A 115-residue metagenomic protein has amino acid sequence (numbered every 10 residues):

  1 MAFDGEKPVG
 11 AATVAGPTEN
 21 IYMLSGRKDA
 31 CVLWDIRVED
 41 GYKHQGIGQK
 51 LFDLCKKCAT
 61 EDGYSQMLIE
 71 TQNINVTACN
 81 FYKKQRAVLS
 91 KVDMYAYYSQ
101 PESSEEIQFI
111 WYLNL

Functional and structural regions predicted by a protein language model:
M1-A30, W34-I36, D40, C58 (+1 more regions): Acetyl-CoA-dependent GNAT
F3, L68-E70: Residues within well-ordered beta-strands of beta-sheet-rich folds
P17, M94-Y95: Short amphipathic beta-strand starts and helix->beta connectors
E19, I36, F81-K83, L89-K91 (+1 more regions): Ligand-binding pocket scaffold of soluble enzyme catalytic domains
R27, S65, Q72-I74, Q85-V88 (+1 more regions): C-terminal "cap" of GNAT-fold acetyltransferases
V38, H44-K57, E61, N80-K84: Conserved acetyl-CoA-binding loop-helix of GNAT-fold acetyltransferases
T77: Acidic helix N-cap motif at the loop->helix transition within catalytic regions of sugar-transfer enzymes
